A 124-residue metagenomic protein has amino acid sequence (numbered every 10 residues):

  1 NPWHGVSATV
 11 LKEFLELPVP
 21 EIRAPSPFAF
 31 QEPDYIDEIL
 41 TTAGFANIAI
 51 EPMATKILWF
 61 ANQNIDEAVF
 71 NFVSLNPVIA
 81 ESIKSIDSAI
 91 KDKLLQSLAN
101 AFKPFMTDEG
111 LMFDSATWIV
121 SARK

Functional and structural regions predicted by a protein language model:
N1-A61: Conserved catalytic/acceptor-binding region of the Class I
P27-A29, S82, G110-M112: Residue-level preference for alpha-helix termini and adjacent loops
A49-E109: C-terminal helical/coil "lid" or tail adjacent to the Rossmann-like core of SAM-dependent
D114-V120: Short hydrophobic/aromatic beta-strand or adjacent loop that forms the aromatic wall/cage of a ligand/substrate-binding
A122-K124: C-terminal beta-strand of the catalytic ATP-binding
